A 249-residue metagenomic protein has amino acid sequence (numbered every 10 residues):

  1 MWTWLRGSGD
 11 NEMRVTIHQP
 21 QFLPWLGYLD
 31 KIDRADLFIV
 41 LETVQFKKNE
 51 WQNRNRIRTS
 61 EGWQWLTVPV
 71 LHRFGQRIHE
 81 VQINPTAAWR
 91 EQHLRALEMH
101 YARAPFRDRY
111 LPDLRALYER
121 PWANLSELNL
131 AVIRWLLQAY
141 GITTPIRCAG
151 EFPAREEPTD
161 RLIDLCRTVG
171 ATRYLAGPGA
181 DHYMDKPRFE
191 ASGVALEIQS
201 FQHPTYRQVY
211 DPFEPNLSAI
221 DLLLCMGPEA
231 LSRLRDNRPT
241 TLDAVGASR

Functional and structural regions predicted by a protein language model:
W2-R249: Residues lining hydrophobic/aromatic ligand-binding pockets adjacent to catalytic sites
